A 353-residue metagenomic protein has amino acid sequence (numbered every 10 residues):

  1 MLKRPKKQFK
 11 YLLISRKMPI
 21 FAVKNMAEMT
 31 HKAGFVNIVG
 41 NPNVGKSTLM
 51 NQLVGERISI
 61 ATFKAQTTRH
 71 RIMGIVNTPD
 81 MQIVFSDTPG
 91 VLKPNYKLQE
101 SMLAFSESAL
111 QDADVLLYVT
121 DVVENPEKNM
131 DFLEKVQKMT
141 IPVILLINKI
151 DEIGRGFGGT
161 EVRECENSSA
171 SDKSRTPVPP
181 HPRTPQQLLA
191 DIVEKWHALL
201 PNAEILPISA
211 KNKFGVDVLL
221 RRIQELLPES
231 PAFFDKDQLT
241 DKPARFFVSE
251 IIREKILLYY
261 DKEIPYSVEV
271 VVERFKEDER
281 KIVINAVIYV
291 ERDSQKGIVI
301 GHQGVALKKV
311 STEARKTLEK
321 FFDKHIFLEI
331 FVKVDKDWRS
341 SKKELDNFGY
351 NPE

Functional and structural regions predicted by a protein language model:
M1-M29, R155-Q187: Intrinsic disorder/low-complexity segments
A27-A104: Conserved G1/Walker A P-loop phosphate-binding module
V39, N43, L49, I72 (+9 more regions): Residue-level signature of catalytic and energy-coupling elements of molecular machines, predominantly ATP/GTP-dependent
G45, G215, A306: Conserved glycine(s) of the Walker
E56, I75-P79, P94, A109 (+11 more regions): Conserved, well-folded catalytic cores of nucleic-acid-processing and energy-transducing macromolecular machines
A104-F157, T184-A203: Conserved C-terminal guanine-recognition region of P-loop GTPase G domains, centered on the G4
D151-G156, T184-T240: Canonical P-loop GTPase G-domain recognition
A244-E353: P-loop NTP-binding site
